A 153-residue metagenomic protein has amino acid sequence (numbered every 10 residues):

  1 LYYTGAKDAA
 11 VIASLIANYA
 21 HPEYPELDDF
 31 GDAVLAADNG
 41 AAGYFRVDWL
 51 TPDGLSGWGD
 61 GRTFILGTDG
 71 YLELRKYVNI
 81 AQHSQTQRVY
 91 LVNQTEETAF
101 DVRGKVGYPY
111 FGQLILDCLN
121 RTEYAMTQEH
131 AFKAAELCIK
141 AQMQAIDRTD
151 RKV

Functional and structural regions predicted by a protein language model:
L1-D60, E129-K133: Rossmann-like dinucleotide-binding domain that binds NAD(P)(H)
Y3-K7, T68-L72, A141-R148: Phosphate/oxyanion-binding loops and surfaces in catalytic or ligand/nucleic-acid-binding neighborhoods
Y19-A20, T98-D101, T122-Y124: Active-site rim elements
E23-D28, R88-V89, A134-Q142: Short amphipathic alpha-helical patches
E23-E26, D38-Y110: NAD(P)-dinucleotide binding in Rossmann-like oxidoreductases
D38, Q113-V153: C-terminal helix-rich "cap/oligomerization" subdomain common to oxidoreductases
